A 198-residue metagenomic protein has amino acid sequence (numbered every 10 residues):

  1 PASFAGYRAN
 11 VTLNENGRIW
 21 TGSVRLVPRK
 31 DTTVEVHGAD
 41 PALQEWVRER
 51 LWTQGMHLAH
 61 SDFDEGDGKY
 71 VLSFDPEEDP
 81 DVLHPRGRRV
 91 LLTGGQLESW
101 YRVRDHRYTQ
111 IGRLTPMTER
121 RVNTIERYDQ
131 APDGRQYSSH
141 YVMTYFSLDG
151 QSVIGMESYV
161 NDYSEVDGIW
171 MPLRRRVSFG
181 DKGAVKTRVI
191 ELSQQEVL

Functional and structural regions predicted by a protein language model:
P1-S99, D105-R107: N-terminal mature ectodomain segment of secretory-pathway/periplasmic proteins
L83-L198: Gly/Pro-enriched, hydrophobic low-complexity segments that function as extracytoplasmic propeptides/linkers
